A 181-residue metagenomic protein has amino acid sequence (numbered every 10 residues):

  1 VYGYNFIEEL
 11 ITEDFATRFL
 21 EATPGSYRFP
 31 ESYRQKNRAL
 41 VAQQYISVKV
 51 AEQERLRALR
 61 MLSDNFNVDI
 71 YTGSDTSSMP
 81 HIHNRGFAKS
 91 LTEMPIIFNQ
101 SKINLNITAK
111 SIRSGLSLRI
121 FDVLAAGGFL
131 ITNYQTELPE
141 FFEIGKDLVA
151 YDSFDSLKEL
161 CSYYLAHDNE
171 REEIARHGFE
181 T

Functional and structural regions predicted by a protein language model:
V1-Q100: Conserved catalytic-core segment of nucleotide-activated headgroup transferases in glycan assembly
K49, I70-T181: Catalytic binding pocket for nucleotide-activated donors in carbohydrate/polymer assembly enzymes
